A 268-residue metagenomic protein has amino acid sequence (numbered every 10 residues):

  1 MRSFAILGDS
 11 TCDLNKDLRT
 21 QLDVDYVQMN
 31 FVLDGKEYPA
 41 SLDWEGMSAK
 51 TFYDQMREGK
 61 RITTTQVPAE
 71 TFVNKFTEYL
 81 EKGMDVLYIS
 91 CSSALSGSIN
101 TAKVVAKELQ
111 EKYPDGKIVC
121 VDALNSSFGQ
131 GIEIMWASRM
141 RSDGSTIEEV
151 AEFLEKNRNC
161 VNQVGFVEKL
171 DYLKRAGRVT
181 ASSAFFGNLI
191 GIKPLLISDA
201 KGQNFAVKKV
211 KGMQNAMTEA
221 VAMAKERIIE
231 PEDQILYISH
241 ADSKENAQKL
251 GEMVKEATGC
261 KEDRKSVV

Functional and structural regions predicted by a protein language model:
S3, T11-R19, V24-D25, N30-V32 (+6 more regions): Mixed-charge interfacial surface used for oligomerization/domain docking and macromolecular partner engagement
A5-T65, T71: N-terminal glycine-rich anion-binding loop in soluble enzyme alpha/beta folds
R57-S93, N100-V104, A151: Glycine-rich phosphate- or other oxyanion-binding loops that anchor nucleotides, phosphorylated ligands
